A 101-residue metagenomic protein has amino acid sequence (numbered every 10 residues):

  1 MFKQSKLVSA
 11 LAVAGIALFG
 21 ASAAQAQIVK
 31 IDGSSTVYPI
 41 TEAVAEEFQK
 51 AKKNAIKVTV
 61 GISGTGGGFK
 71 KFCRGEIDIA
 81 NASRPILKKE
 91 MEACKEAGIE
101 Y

Functional and structural regions predicted by a protein language model:
M1-K3, A24, K50: Intrinsic low-complexity, intrinsically disordered segments enriched in polar/basic residues
M1-L11: Bacterial N-terminal signal peptides that target proteins for export
K6, F19, I31-D32: Intrinsic disorder/low-complexity segments
L11-A14, A24: Cleavable N-terminal signal peptides
V13-L18, T41: Short hydrophobic/aromatic-rich motifs at helix boundaries and adjacent loops
L18-F19, Q49: A short hydrophobic/aromatic micro-motif that marks alpha-helical segments and, especially, helix-coil
F19-A26: Sec/Tat signal peptide C-region and signal peptidase I cleavage site
Q27-Y101: N-terminal segment of the mature folded domain
